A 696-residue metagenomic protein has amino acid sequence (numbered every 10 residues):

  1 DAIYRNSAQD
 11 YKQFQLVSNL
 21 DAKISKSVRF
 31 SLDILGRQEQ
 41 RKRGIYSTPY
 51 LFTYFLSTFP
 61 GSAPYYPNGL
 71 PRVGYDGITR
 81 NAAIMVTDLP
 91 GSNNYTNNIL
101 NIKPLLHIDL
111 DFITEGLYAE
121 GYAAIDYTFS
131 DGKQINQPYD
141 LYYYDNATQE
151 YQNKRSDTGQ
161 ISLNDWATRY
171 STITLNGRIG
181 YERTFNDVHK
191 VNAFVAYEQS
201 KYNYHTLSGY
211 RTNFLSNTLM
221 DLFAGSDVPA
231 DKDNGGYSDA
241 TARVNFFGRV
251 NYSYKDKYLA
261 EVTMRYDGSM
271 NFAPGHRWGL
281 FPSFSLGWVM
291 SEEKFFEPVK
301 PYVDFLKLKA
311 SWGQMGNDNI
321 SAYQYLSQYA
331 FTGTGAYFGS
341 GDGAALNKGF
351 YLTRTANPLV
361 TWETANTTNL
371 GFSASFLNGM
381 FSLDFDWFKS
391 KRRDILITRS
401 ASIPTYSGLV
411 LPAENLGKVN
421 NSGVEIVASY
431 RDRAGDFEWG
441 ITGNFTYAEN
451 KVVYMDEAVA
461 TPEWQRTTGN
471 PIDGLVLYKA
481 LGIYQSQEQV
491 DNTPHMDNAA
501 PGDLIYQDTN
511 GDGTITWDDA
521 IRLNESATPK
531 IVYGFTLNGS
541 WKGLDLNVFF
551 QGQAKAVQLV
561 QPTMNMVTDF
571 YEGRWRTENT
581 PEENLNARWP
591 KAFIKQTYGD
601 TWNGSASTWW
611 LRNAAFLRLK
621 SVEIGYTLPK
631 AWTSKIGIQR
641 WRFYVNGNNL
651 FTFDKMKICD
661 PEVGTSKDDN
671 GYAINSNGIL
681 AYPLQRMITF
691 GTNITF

Functional and structural regions predicted by a protein language model:
D1, N6-A82, G91-N98, T168-Y170 (+5 more regions): Flexible loop and strand-edge segments within Gram-negative outer membrane beta-barrel domains
D1-S31, R41-I45, N81-N98, S162-T172 (+9 more regions): Outer-membrane beta-barrel proteins
A2-Q15, R41-T48, I99-N101, D111-N217 (+7 more regions): Small-side-chain secondary-structure face that scaffolds active or pore-lining regions
S27, D109-A119, T184-V191, K257 (+8 more regions): Short loop/turn motifs that connect adjacent beta-strands in outer-membrane beta-barrel proteins
Y50-N81, Q137-Q160, N203-D233, Y325-T355 (+6 more regions): Surface-exposed loop/turn segments flanking beta-strands in extracellular/periplasmic regions
Y65-Y66, L70, I78, S269 (+2 more regions): Extracytoplasmic gating/loop element in the C-terminal half of outer-membrane beta-barrel translocons and assembly
S208, Q324, E414, R433-A527 (+2 more regions): Conserved small-residue
V228-F247, A336-S382, L411-A434, P471-L477 (+2 more regions): Outer-membrane beta-barrel signature, preferentially recognizing the C-terminal barrel domain of Gram-negative
